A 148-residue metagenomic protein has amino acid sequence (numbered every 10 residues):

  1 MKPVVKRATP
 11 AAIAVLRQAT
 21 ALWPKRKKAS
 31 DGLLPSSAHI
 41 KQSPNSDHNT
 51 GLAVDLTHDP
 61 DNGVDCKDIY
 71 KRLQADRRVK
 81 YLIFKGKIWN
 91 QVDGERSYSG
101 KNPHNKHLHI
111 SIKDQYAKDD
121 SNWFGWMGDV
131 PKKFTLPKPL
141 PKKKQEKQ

Functional and structural regions predicted by a protein language model:
M1-K6, D114-Q148: Low-complexity, Gly/Ser/Thr/Pro-rich intrinsically disordered linker/tail segments
M1-Q91, N105-A117, W123: Secreted/periplasmic proteins that engage bacterial cell-wall peptidoglycan
K28, G94, G128-P131: Intrinsically disordered, low-complexity regulatory segments enriched in acidic/serine/proline/glutamine/glycine
R96-N102: Short proline/glycine-enriched turn/loop segments at secondary-structure junctions
